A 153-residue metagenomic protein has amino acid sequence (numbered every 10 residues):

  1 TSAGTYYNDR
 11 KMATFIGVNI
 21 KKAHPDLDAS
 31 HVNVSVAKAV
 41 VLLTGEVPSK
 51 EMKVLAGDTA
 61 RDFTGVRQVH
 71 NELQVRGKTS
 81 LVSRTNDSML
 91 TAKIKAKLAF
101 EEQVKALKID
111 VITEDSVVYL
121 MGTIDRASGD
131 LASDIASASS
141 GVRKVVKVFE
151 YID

Functional and structural regions predicted by a protein language model:
T1-D153: N-terminal targeting leaders
